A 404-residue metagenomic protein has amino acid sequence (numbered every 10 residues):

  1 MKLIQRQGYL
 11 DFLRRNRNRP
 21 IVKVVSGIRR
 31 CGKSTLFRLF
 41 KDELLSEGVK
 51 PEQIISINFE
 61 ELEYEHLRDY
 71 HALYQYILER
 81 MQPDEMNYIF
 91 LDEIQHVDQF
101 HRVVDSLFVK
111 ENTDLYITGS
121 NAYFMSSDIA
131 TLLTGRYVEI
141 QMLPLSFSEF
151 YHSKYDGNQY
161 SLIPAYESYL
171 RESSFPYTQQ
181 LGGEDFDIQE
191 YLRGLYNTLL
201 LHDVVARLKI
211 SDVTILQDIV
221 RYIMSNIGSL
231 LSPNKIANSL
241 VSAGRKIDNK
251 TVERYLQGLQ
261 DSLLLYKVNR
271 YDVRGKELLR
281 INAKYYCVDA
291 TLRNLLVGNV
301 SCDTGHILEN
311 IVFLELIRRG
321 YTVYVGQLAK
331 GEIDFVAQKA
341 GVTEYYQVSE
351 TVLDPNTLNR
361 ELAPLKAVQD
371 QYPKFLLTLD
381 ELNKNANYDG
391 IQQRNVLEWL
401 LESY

Functional and structural regions predicted by a protein language model:
I4-N18: Pre-Walker A adenine-sensing motif
V25: Hydrophobic anchor at the beta1->P-loop junction of P-loop NTPases
K33: Conserved lysine of the Walker
L36: Hydrophobic positions on the alpha1 helix immediately C-terminal to the Walker A/P-loop
S56-D84: Short glycine-rich substrate-engagement loop in P-loop NTPases that contacts/grips substrate
D114-S120: Structural recognition of the conserved hydrophobic beta-strand(s) that form the central parallel beta-sheet of P-loop
S120-A122, S127-L230, L263-Y266: Interdomain motor-coupling "hinge/lid" segment immediately C-terminal to the ATP-binding subdomain of NTP-driven enzymes
D185-T343: Accessory nucleic acid-recognition modules appended to NTPase machines
